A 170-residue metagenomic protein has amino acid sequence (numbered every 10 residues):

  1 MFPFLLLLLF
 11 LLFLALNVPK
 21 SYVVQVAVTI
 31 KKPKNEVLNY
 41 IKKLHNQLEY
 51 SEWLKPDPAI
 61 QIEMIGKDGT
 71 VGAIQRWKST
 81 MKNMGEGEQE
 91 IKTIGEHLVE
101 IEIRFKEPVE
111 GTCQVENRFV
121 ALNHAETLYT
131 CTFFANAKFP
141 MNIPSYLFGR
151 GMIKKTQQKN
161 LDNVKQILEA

Functional and structural regions predicted by a protein language model:
M1-F2, N142: Short hydrophobic membrane-inserting alpha-helices and related fusion/pore-forming segments
P3-I62: Hydrophobic ligand-binding cavity/cleft-lining segments
V26, G87-T93, C113-A121: Hydrophobic/aromatic beta-strand elements that line small-molecule binding cavities or substrate pockets in beta-rich
N35, P58-P108, L128, F134-N136 (+1 more regions): Glycine-rich portal/gate segments that line the openings of hydrophobic small-molecule binding cavities
H45-L48, L161-K165: Structural signal for well-ordered, non-membrane alpha-helices
L98, E102-Q158, V164-Q166: Beta-strand/loop substructures that line and gate deep hydrophobic ligand-binding cavities in soluble
